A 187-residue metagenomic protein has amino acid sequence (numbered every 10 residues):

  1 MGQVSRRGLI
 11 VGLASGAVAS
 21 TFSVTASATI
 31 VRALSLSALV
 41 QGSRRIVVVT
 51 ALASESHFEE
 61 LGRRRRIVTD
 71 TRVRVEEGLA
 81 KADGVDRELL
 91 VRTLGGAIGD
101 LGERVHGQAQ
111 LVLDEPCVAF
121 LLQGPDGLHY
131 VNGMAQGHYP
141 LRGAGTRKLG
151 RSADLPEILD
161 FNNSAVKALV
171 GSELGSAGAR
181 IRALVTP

Functional and structural regions predicted by a protein language model:
M1-V4, S15-A19: Secretory targeting signals
V4-V11, T25-S27, D100-P187: Netrin-like (NTR/C345C) domain of secreted extracellular proteins
V11-G12, A26-Q136: Basic, polyanion-binding surface patches
A19-T25: C-terminal segment of classical bacterial N-terminal signal peptides
